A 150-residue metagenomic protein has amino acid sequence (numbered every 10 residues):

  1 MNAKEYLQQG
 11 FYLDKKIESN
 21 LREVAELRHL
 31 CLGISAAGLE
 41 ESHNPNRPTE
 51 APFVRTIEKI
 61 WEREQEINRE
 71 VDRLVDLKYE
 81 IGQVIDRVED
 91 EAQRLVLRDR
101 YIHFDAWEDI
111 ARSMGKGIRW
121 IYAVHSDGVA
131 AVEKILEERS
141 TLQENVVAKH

Functional and structural regions predicted by a protein language model:
M1-R87, A130, K134-H150: N-terminal interaction/assembly modules
L74, R94, I118-Y122: Alpha-helix N-cap/helix-initiation sites
L77-E80, E91-Q93, V124: N-terminal positioning helix adjacent to the helix-turn-helix/winged-helix DNA-binding module
V88-D105: Short amphipathic alpha helix immediately N-terminal
D109-M114: Short alpha-helical "recognition helix" segments of helix-turn-helix
G115-E137: DNA-recognition helix of helix-turn-helix
